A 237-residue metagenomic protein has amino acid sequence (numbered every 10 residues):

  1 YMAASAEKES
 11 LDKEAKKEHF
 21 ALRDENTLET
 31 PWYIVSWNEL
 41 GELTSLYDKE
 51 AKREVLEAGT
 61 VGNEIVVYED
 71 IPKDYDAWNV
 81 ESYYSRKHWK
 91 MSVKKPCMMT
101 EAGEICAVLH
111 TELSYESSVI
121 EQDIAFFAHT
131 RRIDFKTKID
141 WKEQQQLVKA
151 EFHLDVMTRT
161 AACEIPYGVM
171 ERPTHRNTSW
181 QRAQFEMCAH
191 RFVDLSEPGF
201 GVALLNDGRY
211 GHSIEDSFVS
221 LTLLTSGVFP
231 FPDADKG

Functional and structural regions predicted by a protein language model:
Y1-G237: C-terminal (or distal) subdomains of carbohydrate-active enzymes
